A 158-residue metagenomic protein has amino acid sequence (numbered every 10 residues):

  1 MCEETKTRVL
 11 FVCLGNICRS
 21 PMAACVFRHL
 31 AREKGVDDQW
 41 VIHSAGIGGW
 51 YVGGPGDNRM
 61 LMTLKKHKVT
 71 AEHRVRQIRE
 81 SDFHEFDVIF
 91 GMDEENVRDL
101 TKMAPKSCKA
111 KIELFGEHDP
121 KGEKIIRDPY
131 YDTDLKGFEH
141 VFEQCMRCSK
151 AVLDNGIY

Functional and structural regions predicted by a protein language model:
C2-E85, D154-Y158: Conserved active-site segments centered on acidic
S20, M92-D93: Replace "coordinates the UDP/GDP/TDP-sugar" with "coordinates nucleotide-activated sugar donors
W50-G54, D82, M92, P120 (+1 more regions): Acidic pyrophosphate-coordinating catalytic loop
V88, E94-Y158: Phosphate-binding/catalytic loops
